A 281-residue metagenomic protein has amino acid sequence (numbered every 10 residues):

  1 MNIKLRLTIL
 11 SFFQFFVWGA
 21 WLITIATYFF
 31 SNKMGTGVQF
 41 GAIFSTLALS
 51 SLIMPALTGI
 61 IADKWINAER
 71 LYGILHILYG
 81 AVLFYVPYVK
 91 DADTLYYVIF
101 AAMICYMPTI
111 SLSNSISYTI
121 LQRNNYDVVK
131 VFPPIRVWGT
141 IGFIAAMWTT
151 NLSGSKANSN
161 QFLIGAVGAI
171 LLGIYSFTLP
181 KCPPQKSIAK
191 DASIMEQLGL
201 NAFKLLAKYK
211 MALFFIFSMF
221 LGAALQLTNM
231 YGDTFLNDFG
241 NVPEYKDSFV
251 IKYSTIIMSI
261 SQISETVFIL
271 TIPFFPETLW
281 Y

Functional and structural regions predicted by a protein language model:
M1, L179-I216, N241-P243: Juxtamembrane intracellular "pre-TM" segments in multi-pass secondary transporters
M1-L49, K210-K246, S254-T255: Helix-loop boundary and gating motifs at the non-cytosolic
F12, V82, A92-L112, M219-F220: Hydrophobic core of transmembrane alpha-helices in multi-pass small-molecule transporters, especially MFS/SLC-type
G35-T46, K130-W138, S159-L163, N241-S264: Loop-to-transmembrane helix entry
I53-N67, G154, V267-W280: Helix-to-loop junctions at the C-terminal end of transmembrane segments in multipass secondary transporters
R70-F84, Y281: Structural signature of the two symmetry-related core transmembrane helices
F100-W138: Cytoplasmic helix-loop-helix junction between adjacent transmembrane helices in 12-TM secondary transporters
Q161-T178: Symmetry-related core transmembrane helices of the 12-TM Major Facilitator Superfamily/SLC fold
